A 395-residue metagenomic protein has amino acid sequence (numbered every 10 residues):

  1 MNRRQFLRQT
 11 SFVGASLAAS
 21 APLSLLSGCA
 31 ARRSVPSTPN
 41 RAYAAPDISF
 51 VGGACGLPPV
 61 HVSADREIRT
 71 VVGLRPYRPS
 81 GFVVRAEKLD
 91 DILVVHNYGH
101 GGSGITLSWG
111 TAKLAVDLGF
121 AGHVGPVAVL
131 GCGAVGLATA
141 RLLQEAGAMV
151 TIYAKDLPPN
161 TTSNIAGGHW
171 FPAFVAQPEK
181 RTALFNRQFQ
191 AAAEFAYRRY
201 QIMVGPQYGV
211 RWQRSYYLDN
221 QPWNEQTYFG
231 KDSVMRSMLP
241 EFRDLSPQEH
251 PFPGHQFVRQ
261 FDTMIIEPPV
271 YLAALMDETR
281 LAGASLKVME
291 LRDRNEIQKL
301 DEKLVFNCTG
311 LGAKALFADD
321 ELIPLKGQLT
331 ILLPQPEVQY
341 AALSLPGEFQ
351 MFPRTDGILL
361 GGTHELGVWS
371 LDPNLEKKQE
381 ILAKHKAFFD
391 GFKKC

Functional and structural regions predicted by a protein language model:
Q5-C29: N-terminal export signals
Q9, V13, V72-D91, S163-I165 (+1 more regions): Flavin (FAD/FMN) cofactor-binding and adjacent substrate-gating region of FAD-dependent oxidoreductase domains
S34-D90, G99, S103-I105, G110-K113 (+4 more regions): Active-site substrate-recognition segment that forms the wall of the catalytic cavity or substrate channel
S103-L107, L184-E194, R259-A274, D372-P373: Short beta-strand to alpha-helix junction loop
K113-A121: Internal hydrophobic alpha-helix adjacent to the cofactor/substrate pocket in enzyme cavities
G125-G133: Beta1/beta-strand and adjacent pyrophosphate-binding region of the FAD-binding site in flavoprotein oxidoreductases
D156-V210: Conserved FAD-binding subdomain of flavin-dependent enzymes
M264-P334: Predominantly flavin-linked oxidoreductase catalytic cores and closely associated redox partners
